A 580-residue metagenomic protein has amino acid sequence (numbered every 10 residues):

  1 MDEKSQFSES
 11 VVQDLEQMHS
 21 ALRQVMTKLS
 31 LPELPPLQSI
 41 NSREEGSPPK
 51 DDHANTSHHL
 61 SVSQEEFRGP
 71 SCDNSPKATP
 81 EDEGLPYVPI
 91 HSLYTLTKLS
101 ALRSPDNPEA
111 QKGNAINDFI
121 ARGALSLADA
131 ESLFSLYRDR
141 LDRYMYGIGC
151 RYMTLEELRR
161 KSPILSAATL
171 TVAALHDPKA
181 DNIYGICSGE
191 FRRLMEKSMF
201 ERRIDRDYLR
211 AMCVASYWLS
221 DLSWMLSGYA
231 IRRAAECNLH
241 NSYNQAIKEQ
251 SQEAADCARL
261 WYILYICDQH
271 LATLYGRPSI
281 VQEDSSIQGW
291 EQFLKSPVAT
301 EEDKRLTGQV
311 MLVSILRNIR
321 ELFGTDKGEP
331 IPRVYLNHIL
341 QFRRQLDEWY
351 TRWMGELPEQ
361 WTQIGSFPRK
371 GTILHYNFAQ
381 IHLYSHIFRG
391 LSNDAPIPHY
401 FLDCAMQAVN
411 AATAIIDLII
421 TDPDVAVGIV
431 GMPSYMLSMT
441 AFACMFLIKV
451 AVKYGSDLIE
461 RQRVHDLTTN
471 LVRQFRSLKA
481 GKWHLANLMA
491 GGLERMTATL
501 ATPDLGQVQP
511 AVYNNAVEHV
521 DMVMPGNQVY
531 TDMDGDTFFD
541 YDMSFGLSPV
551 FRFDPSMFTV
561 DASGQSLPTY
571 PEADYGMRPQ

Functional and structural regions predicted by a protein language model:
E3-H19, P86-P105, F119-E131, G147-S166 (+6 more regions): Extended, leucine-rich alpha-helical cores of fungal transcription factors
M18, T27, L31, P35-N114 (+7 more regions): C-terminal, low-complexity intrinsically disordered regions in eukaryotic proteins
Q24, K28-L31, L175, E236 (+1 more regions): Conserved amphipathic alpha-helical interaction elements at protein-protein interfaces in regulatory, energy-coupling
R140-Y144: The first (N-terminal) embedded transmembrane alpha-helix
L170-D181, Y217-W218, F388, N527 (+1 more regions): A short secondary-structure junction motif
S286-Q292: Active-site oxyanion/phosphate-handling segment shared across diverse enzymes
